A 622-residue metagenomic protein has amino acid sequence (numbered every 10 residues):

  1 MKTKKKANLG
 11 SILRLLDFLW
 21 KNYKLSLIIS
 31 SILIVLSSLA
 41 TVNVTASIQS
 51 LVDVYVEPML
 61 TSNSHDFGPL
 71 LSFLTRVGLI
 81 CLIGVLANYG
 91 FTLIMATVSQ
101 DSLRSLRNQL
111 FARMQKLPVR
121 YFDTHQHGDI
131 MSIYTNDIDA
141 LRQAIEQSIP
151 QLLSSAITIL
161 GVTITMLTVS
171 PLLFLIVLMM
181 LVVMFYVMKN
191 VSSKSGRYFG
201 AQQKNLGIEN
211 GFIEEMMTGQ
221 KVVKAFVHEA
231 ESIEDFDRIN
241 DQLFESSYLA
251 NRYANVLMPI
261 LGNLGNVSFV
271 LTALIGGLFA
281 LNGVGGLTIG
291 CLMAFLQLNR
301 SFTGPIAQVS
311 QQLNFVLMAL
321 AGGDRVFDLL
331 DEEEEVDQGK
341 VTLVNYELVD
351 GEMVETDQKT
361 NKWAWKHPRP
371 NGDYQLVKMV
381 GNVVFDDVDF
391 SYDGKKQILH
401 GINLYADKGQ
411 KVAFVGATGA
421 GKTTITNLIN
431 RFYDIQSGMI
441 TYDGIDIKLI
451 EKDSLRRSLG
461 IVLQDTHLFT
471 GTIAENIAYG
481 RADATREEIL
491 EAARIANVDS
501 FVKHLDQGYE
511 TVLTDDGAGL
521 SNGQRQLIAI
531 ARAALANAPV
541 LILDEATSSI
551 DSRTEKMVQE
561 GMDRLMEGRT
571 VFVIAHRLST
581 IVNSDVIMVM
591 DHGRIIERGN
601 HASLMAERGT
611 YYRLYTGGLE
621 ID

Functional and structural regions predicted by a protein language model:
M1-T41, V56-V77, F91-M95, S99 (+7 more regions): Membrane-integrated ABC transporters
K2-K5, L9, L33, A40-D53 (+12 more regions): Juxtamembrane helix-loop junctions of ABC transporter transmembrane domains
K21-K24, V119-R120, I138-I145, I149 (+7 more regions): An intracellular "coupling" helix at the cytosolic face of ABC transporter transmembrane type-1 domains
N22, S26-L39, I80, L86 (+3 more regions): Transmembrane helices of ABC transporter permease
I28, I32, L71, T75 (+8 more regions): Internal alpha-helical transmembrane segments of multi-pass membrane proteins, especially GPCRs
P58, T165-M179, L249, Y253-D324 (+2 more regions): Helix-loop-helix
N63, Y346-D622: ABC-type nucleotide-binding domain
L110, M114, V223, V326 (+1 more regions): Helix-loop junctions and hydrophobic alpha-helical segments within the transmembrane domains of large membrane
